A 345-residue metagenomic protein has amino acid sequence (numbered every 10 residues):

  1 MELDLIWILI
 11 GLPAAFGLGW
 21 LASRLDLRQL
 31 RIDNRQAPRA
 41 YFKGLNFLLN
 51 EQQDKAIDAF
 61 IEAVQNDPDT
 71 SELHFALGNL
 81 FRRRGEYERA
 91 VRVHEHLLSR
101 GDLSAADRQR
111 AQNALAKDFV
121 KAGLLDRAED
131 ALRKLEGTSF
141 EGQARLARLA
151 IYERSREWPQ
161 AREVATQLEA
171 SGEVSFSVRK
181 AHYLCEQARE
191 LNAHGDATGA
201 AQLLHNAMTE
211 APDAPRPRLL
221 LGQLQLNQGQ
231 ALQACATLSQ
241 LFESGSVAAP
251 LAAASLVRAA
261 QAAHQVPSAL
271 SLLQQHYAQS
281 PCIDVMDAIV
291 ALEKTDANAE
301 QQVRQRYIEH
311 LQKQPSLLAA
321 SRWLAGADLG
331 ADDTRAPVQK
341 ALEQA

Functional and structural regions predicted by a protein language model:
M1-R35, D130-R133, G137, G142-A150 (+1 more regions): Long, contiguous interaction/recruitment modules in multidomain scaffold/adaptor proteins
D33-D69, R82-E86, K121, E186-H194: Alpha-helical segment of the N-proximal tetratricopeptide repeat
P38, E72, A106-R110, Q143 (+6 more regions): Start-of-helix register in tetratricopeptide repeats
K43, L77, L115, R148 (+6 more regions): Structural register within alpha-helical repeat arrays
F47, F81, F119, Y152 (+5 more regions): Residue at a conserved register position within TPR or TPR-like alpha-solenoid repeats
N50, R84, A122, S155 (+4 more regions): Structural motif corresponding to the intra-repeat A-B loop/turn of tetratricopeptide repeats
P68, D102, A106, S139-F140 (+5 more regions): Short coil turns that delineate tetratricopeptide repeat
V91-S99, L125-E136, P159-S171, D196-A207 (+4 more regions): Alpha-helical repeat scaffolds
